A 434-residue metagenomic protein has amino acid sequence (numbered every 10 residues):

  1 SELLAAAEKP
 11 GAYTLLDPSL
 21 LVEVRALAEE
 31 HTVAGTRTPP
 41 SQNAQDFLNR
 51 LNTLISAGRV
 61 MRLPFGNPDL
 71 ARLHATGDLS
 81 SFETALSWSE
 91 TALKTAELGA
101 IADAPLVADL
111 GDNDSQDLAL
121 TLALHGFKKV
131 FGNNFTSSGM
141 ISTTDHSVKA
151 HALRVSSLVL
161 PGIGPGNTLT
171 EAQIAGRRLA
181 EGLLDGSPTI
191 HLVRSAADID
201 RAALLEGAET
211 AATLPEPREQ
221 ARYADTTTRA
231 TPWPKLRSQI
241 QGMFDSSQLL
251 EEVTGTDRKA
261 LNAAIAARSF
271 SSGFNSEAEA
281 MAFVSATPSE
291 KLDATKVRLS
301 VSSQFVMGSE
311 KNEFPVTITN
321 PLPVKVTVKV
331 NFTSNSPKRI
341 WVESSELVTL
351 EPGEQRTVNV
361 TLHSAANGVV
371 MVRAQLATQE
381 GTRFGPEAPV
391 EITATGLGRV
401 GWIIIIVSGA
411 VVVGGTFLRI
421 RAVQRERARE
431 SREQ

Functional and structural regions predicted by a protein language model:
S1-T53: Active-site beta->alpha N-cap acidic-glycine motif
A6-E8, A12, W88-P105, G111-R298 (+1 more regions): Catalytic grooves of carbohydrate-active enzymes
T14, L63, A108, V316: Conserved, mostly hydrophobic/aromatic
M61-T91, G164-T170: Glycine-rich phosphate-binding "P-loop"
A260-A264, N275-G398: Membrane-proximal extracellular "stem/stalk" segments of glycoproteins immediately N-terminal to a transmembrane helix
A394-V412: Low-complexity, Pro/Ser/Thr- and charge-rich linker/hinge segments at domain boundaries
G409-V423: Alpha-helical transmembrane segments
R425-Q434: Cytoplasmic C-terminal tails of single-pass
